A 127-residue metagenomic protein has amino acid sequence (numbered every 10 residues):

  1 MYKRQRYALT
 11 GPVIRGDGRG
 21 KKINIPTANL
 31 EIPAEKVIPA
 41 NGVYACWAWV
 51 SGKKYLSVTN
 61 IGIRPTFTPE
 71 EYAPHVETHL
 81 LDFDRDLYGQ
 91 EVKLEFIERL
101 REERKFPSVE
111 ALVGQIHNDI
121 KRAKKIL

Functional and structural regions predicted by a protein language model:
M1-Y2: Conserved small/polar residues in nucleotide/adenosyl-binding loops
L9, I14-L127: Phosphate/ribose-recognition catalytic cores of enzymes acting on nucleotide-derived substrates
